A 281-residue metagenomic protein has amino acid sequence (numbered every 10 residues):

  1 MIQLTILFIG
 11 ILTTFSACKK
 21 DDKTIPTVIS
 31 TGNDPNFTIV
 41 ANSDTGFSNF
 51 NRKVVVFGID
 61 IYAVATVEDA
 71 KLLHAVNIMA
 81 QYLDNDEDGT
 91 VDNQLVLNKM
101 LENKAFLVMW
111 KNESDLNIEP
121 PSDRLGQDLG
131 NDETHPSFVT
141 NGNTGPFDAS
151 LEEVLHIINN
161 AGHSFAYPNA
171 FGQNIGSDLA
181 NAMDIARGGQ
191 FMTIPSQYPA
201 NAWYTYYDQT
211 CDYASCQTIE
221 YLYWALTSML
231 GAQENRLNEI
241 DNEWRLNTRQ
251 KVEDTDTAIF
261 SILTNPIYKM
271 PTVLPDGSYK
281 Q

Functional and structural regions predicted by a protein language model:
Q3-T14: Bacterial N-terminal signal peptides
T13-F37, Q281: Bacterial Sec-dependent N-terminal signal peptides
N33-A63, V67-K71: Start-of-domain marker
N33-P35, A41-N42, G46-N49, I78 (+1 more regions): Generic detector of solvent-exposed, compositionally biased contiguous segments
V56-S196: Acidic/His-rich structured neighborhood in mature extracellular/periplasmic domains
A63-A70, G142-P146, Y207-I219, E243-K251: Conserved aromatic-histidine-acidic binding/catalytic patches
G162-N238: Post-HExxH zinc-binding segment in Zn-dependent metallohydrolases
S215, L222-Q281: Pan-zinc metallopeptidase signature
